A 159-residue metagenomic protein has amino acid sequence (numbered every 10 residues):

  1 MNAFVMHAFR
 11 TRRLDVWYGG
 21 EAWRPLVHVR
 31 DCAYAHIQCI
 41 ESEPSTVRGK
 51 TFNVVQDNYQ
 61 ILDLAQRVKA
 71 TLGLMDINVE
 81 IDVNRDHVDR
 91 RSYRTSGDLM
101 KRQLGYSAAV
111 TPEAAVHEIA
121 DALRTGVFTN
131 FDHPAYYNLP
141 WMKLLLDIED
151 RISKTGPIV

Functional and structural regions predicted by a protein language model:
M1-V16, L26-V27, A35: Oxidoreductase cofactor-interface core, primarily capturing Rossmann-like NAD(P)-dependent enzymes
W17-V159: C-terminal substrate-binding subdomain of Rossmann-fold SDR/epimerase-dehydratase oxidoreductases
